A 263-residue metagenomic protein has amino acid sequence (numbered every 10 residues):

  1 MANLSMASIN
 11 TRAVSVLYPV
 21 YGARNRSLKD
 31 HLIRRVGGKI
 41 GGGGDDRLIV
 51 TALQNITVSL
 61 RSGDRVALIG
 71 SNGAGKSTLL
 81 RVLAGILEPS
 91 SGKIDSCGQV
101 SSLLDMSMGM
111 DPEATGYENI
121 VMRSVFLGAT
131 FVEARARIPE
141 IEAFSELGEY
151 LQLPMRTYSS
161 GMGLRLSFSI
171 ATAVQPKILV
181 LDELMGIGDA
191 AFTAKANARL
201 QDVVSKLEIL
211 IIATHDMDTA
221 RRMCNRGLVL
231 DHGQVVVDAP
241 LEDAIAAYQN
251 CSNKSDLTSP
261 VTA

Functional and structural regions predicted by a protein language model:
A2-T51, I245-A246, N250-D256: Pre-NBD coupling/linker segments of ABC/ABC-like ATPases
S8-V20, S62-A67, A74-F126: ABC ATPase nucleotide-binding domain signature region
K29-I40, V121, E133-Y150, S167-S169: Conserved ABC ATPase "signature" region
T193-K206: Helical segment within the ABC ATPase nucleotide-binding domain
T214-H215: H-loop/switch region of ABC-family ATPase nucleotide-binding domains
R222-V229: Conserved catalytic segment of ABC-fold P-loop ATPases
H232-G233, Y248: Conserved ABC ATPase "signature" C-loop
D238-A239: ABC ATPase "signature
